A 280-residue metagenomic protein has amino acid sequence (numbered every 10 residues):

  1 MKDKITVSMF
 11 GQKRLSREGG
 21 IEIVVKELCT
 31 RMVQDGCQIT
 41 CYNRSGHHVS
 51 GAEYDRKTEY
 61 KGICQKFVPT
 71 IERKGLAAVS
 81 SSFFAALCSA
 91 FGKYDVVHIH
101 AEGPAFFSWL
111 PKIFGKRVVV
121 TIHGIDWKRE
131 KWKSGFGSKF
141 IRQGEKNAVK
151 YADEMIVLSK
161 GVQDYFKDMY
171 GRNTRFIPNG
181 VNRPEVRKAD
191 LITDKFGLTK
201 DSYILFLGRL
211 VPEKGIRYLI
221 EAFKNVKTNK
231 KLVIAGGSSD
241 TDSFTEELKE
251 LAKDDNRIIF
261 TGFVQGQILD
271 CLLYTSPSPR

Functional and structural regions predicted by a protein language model:
S8, G197-N225, V233: Conserved donor-binding/catalytic core segment of Leloir-type glycosyltransferases
S45-H47, V181, L207, K231-E246 (+1 more regions): Glycosyltransferase donor-sugar binding loop
G51-K57, V233-R257, I268-L269: Short, structured helix-loop element that forms part of the nucleotide-activated donor/catalytic region
L76-A90, Y94-W127: An aromatic- and histidine-rich active-site surface loop
L87-A90, G137-M155: Membrane-proximal helix-turn-helix segments that form the acceptor-binding/catalytic region of lipid-linked
R117, K128-N147, R187-K188: Nucleotide-sugar donor phosphate/pyrophosphate-binding loop at the beta->alpha transition of glycosyltransferases
G161, G180: Carbohydrate-associated surface elements
Y274-R280: Conserved small/polar residues in nucleotide/adenosyl-binding loops
